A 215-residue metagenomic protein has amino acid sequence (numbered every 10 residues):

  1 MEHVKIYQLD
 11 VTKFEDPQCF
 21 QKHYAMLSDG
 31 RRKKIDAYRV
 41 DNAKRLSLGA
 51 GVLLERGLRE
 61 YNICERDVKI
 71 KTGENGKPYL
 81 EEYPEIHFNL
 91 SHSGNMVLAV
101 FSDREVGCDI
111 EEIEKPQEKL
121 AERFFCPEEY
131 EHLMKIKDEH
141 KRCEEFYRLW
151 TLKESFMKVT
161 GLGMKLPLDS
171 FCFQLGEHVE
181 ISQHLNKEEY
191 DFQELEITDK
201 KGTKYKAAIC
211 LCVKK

Functional and structural regions predicted by a protein language model:
M1-K215: Core catalytic alpha/beta fold that binds nucleotide/phospho-ligands
